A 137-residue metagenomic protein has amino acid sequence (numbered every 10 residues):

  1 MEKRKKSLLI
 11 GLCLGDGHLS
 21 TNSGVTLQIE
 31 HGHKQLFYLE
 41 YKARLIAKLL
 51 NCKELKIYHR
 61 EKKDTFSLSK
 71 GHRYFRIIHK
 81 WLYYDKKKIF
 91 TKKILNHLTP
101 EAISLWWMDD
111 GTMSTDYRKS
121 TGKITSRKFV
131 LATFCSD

Functional and structural regions predicted by a protein language model:
M1-D137: Internal intein/HINT superfamily modules and their associated LAGLIDADG
